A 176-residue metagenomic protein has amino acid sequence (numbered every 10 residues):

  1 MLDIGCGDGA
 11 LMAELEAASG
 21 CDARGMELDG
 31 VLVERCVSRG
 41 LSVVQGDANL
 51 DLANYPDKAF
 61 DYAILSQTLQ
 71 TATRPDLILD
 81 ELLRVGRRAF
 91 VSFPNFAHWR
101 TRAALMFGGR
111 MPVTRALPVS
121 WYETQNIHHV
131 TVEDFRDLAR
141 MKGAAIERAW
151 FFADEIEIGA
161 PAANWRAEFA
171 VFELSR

Functional and structural regions predicted by a protein language model:
G5-G7: Class I SAM-dependent methyltransferase "Motif I" SAM/SAH-binding loop
A10, E14-D51: Class I SAM-dependent methyltransferase SAM/SAH-binding core
D51-D57: Short conserved loop adjoining the S-adenosyl-L-methionine
K58-A59, V85: Alpha-helix C-terminal capping/helix-to-coil transition sites in glycosyltransferase folds
Y62-T73: A short SAM/SAH-binding and catalytic strip from SAM-dependent methyltransferases
D76-E81, R88-S175: S-adenosyl-L-methionine-dependent methyltransferase catalytic module, highlighting the catalytic core
